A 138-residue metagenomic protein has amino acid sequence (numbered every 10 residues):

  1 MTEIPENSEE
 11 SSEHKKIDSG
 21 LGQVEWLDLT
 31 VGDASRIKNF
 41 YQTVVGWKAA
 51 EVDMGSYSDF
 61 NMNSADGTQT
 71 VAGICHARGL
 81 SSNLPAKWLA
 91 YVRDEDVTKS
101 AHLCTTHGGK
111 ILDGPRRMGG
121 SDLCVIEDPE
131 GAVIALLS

Functional and structural regions predicted by a protein language model:
M1-K38, W88-V92, L137: N-terminal beta-strand motif that seeds the catalytic metal site of vicinal oxygen chelate
T2-E9, W47-P85, V133-S138: Conserved short beta-strand elements that form part of the metal-binding/catalytic scaffold of enzyme active sites
K16, L80-S82, P115: Short secondary-structure boundary/capping segments
D18-Q69, T106: Core segments of cupin and vicinal oxygen chelate
L21-Q23, V71, P85-K87, S121: A structure-centric signal for secondary-structure junctions around beta-strands
W26, G73, V125: Conserved beta-strand positions that form and line the central face of beta-propeller blades
D33-S35, A90-E130: Vicinal oxygen chelate
